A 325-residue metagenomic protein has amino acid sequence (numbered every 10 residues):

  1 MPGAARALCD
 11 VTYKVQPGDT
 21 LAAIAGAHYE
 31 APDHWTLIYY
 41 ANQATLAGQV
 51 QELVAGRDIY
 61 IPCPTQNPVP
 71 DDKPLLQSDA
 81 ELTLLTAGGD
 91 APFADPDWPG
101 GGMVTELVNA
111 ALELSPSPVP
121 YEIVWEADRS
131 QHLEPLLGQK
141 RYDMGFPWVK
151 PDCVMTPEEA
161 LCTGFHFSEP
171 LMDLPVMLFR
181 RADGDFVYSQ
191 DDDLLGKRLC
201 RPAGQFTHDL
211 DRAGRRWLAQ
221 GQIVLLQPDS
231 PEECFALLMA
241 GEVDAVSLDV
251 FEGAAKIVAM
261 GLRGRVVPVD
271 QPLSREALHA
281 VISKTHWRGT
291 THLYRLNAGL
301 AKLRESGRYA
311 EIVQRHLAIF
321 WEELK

Functional and structural regions predicted by a protein language model:
Y13-K14, A27-P70: Extracellular LysM carbohydrate-binding repeats and other cell-envelope/extracellular binding modules
P70-E158, Q227, R315: Extracytoplasmic small-molecule ligand-binding "clamshell" domains of the periplasmic binding protein/Venus flytrap
E81-D95, G101, Q190-H208, A301: Short loop->beta-strand "edge-of-pocket" segments that line small-molecule binding or catalytic clefts across diverse
A87-G88, M172-M177, V258-N297, I319-K325: Periplasmic-binding protein-like
G102-S115, G184-D185, L195-R201, Q205 (+2 more regions): Extended ligand-binding regions for polar small-molecule ligands
V108-P120, E169, L195, P202-D229 (+3 more regions): Ligand-binding cleft/hinge of the Venus flytrap
E122-D193, T207, D270-P272: Acidic, polar ligand-binding/catalytic clefts
A127-G145, D192, W217, P231-F251 (+1 more regions): Short helices/loops that flank or line small-molecule/ion binding pockets
